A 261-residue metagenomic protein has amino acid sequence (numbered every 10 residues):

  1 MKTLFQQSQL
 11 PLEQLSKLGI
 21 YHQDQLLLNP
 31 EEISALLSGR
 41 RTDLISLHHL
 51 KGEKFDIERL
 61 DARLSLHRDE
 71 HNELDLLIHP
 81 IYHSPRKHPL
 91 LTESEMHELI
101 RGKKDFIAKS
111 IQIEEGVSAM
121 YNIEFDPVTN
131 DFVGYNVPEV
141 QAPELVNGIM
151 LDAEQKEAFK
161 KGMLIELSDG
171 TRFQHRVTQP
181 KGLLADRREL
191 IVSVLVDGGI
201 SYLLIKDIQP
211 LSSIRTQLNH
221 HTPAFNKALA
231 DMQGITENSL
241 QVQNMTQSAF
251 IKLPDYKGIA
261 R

Functional and structural regions predicted by a protein language model:
M1-A35, I57, R63-K87, F132: Charged, compositionally biased non-catalytic regions
M1-T3, L50-G52, I111-I113, P254-R261: Classical N-terminal secretory signal peptides
L18, Y121-R261: A eukaryote-biased signal for long
G19-K54, H83-E115, M150-F159: Short, flexible domain-boundary/linker segments around small modular repeats
R40-R41, R59, R63, R68 (+7 more regions): Arginine residue identity/basic-tract feature
F55-I57, H67-D69, I113-E114, D126 (+2 more regions): Acidic surface patches and DE-rich sequence motifs
I57-A62, G116-Y121: Short, surface-exposed coil-to-beta transition loops
S65-E98, F125-P127, D131-N147: Extended intrinsically disordered, low-complexity coil regions enriched in Ser, Thr, Gly, Ala and often Pro
